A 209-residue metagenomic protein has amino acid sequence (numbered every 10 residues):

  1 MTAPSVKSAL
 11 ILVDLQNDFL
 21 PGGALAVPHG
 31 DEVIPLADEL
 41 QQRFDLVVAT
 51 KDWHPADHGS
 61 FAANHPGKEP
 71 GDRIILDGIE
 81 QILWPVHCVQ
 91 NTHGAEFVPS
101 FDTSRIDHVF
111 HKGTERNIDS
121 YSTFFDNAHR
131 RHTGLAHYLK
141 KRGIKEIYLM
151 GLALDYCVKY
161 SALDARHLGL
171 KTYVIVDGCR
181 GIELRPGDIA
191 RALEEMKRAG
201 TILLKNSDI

Functional and structural regions predicted by a protein language model:
P4-L10: Extreme N-terminal starter segment of soluble prokaryotic enzymes
V6, G22-D52: A short alpha/beta connector and helix-capping loop motif
N17, P55, E115, L154 (+1 more regions): Short, glycine/acidic-enriched loop or turn micro-motifs at the edges of active sites
A37-L40, V158-G169: Histidine-anchored nucleotide/phosphate-binding helix
D38-E146: Active-site alpha/beta core segments
V48-K51, Y173-G178: Short internal beta-strands
I82-P85, P99-S104, P186-I209: Structural recognition of alpha->loop->beta junctions
I144-Y160, V174-V176: Glycine-rich anion-binding loop/nest that anchors nucleotide
